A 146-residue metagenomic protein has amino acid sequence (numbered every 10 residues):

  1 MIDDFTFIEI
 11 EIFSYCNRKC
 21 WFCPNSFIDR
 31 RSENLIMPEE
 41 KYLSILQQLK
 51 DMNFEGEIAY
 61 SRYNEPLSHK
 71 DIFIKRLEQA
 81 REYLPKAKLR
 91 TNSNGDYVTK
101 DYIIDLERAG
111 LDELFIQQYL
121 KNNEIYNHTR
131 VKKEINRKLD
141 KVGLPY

Functional and structural regions predicted by a protein language model:
I2-Y146: Conserved glycine-rich "GG(E/T)P / GGGxP" loop and the immediately following alpha-helix in the radical SAM core
